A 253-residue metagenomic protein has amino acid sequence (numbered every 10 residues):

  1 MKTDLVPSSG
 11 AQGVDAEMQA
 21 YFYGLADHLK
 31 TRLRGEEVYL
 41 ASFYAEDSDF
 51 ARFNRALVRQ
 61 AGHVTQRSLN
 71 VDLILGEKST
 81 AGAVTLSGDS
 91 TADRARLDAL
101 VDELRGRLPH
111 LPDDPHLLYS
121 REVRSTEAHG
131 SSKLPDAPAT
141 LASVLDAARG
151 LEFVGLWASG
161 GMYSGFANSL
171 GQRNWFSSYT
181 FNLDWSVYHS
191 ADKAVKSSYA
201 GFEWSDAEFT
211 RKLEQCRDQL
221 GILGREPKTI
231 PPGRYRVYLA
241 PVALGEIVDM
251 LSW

Functional and structural regions predicted by a protein language model:
M1-W253: Active-site bordering "gate/hinge" segments that shape substrate access to catalytic or cofactor-binding pockets
